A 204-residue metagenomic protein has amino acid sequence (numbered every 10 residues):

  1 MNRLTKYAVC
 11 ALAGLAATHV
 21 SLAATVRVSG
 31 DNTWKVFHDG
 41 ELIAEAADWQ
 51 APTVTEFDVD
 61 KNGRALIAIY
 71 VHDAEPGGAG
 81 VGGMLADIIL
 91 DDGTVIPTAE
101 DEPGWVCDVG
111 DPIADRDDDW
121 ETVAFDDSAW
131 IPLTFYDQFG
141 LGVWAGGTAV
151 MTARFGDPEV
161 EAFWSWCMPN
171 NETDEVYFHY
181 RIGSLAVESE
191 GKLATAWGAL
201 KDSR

Functional and structural regions predicted by a protein language model:
M1-A11: Bacterial N-terminal signal peptides that target proteins for export
A17-A23: Sec/Tat signal peptide C-region and signal peptidase I cleavage site
A23, T33-K35, L85: Exposed beta-strand and adjacent loop surfaces of beta-rich binding modules that mediate intermolecular recognition
S29-D31, A46-D48, R64-S184: Accessory carbohydrate-binding/adhesion or oligomerization-edge regions at the termini of glycan-active proteins
T33-I43: Short, surface-exposed beta-strand/strand-loop-strand elements in extracellular ectodomains
T53-F57: Short strand-edge motifs at loop-to-beta-strand transitions and within beta-strands of extracellular beta-rich domains
V59-G63: Surface-exposed, short loops/turns at beta-strand junctions within beta-sandwich domains
I182-S203: Residue-level detector of functionally pivotal "anchor" positions at catalytic/ligand-binding pockets or at interdomain
